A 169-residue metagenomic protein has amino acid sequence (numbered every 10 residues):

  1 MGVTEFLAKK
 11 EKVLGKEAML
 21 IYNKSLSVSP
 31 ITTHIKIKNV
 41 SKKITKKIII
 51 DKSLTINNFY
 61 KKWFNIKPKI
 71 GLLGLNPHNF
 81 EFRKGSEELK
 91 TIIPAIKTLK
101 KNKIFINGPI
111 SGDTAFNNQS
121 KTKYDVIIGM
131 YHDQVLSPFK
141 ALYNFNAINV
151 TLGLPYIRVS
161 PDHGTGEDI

Functional and structural regions predicted by a protein language model:
M1-I169: Anion-binding alpha/beta catalytic cores of soluble intermediary-metabolism enzymes, centered on
